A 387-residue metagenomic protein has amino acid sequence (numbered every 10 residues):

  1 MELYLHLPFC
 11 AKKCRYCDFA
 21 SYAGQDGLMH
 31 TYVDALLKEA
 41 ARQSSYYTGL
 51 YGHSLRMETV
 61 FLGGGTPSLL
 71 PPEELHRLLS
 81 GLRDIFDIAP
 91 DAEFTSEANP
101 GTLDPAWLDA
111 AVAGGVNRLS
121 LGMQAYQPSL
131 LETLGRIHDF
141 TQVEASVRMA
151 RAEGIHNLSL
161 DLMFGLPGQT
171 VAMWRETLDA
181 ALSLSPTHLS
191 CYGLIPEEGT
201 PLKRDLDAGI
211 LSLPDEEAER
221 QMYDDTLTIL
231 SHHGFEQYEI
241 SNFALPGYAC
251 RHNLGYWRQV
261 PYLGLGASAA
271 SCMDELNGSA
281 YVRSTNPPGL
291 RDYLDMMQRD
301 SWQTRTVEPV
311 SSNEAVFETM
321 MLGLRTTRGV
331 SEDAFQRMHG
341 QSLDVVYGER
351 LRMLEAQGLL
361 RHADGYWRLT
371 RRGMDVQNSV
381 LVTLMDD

Functional and structural regions predicted by a protein language model:
M1, S21-Y47, L55-Q341: C-terminal scaffold of the Radical SAM
M1-L7: Immediate flanking context of iron-sulfur cluster ligation sites
P8-S21: Local cysteine-cluster metal-coordination motifs and their immediate loop/turn environment, predominantly Fe-S cluster
Q341-M353: Short amphipathic alpha-helical interaction segments
E355-G365: A short, conserved structural fragment
Y366-T370: Minor-groove-contacting beta-hairpin "wing" of winged helix-turn-helix DNA-binding domains
R372-D387: Short, amphipathic alpha-helical interaction segments positioned at domain boundaries
